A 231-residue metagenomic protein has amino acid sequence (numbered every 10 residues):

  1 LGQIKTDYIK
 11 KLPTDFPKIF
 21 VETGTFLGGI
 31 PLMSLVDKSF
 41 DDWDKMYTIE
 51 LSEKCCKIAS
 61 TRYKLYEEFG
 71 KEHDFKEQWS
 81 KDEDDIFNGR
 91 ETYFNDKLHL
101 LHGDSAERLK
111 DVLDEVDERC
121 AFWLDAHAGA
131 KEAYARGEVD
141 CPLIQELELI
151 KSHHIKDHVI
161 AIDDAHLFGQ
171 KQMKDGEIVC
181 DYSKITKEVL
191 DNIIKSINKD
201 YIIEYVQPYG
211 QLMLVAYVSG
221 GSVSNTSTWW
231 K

Functional and structural regions predicted by a protein language model:
L1-A121, H127-K231: A short alpha-helical cap/connector motif
